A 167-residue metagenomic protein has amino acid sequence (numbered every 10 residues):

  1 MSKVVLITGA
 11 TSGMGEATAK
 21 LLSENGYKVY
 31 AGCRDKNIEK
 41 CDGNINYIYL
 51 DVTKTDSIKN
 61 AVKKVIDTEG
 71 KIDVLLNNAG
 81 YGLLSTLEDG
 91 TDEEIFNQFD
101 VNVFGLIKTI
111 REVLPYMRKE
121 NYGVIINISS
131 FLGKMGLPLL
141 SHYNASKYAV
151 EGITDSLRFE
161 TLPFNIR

Functional and structural regions predicted by a protein language model:
T11-S12: Conserved glycine-rich cofactor-binding loop
L50-N60, D92: The beta1-alpha1 cofactor-binding region of Rossmann-like NAD(H)/NADP(H)-dependent oxidoreductases
K64-L75, L83: A glycine-rich helix->loop->beta "capping" turn within Rossmann-like NAD(P)(H)-dependent oxidoreductase domains
T86-L87, T91-F96: Substrate-binding pocket helix/loop in short-chain dehydrogenase/reductase
E88, M135-S141: Active-site loop immediately N-terminal to the catalytic Tyr-X3-Lys motif of short-chain dehydrogenase/reductase
I110, S146: Active-site helix of classical SDR
S130: Residue(s) in the substrate-gating loop at a strand-loop-helix junction that position the organic substrate next
